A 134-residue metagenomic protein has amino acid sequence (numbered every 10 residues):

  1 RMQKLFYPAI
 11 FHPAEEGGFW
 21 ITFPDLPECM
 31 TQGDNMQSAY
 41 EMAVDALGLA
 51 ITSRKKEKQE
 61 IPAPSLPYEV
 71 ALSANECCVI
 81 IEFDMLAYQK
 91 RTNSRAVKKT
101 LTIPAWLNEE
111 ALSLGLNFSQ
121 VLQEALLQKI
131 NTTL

Functional and structural regions predicted by a protein language model:
R1-F6, G48-T102, W106-L114, Q120 (+1 more regions): Short, charged, surface-exposed hinge/linker loops at domain edges that act as mobile lids or interdomain connectors
R1-G18, T22, C77: N-terminal segment of the canonical double-stranded RNA-binding domain
P24, D34, S113: Surface loops and adjacent helix of pleckstrin homology
P24-P27, P104: Short, proline-centered helix/strand-breaking motifs
P27-Q37: A short, exposed loop/beta-hairpin motif centered on an aromatic-Gly-Thr core
N35-T52: A short, charged, amphipathic alpha-helix used as a generic interaction element across diverse proteins
